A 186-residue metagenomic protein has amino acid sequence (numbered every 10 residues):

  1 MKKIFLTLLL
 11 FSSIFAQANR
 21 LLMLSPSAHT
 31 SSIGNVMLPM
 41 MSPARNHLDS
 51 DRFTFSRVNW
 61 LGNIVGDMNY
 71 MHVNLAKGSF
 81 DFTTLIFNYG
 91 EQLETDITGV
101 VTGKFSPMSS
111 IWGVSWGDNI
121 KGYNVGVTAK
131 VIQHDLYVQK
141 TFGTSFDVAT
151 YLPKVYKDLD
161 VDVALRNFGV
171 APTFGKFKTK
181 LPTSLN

Functional and structural regions predicted by a protein language model:
M1-K2, A18: Generic cytosolic/nucleocytoplasmic N-terminal low-complexity/intrinsically disordered segments
K2-K3, K130: A general lysine-centric signal
K3-S13: Sec-dependent N-terminal signal peptides
Q17-N186: Subset of outer-membrane beta-barrel
